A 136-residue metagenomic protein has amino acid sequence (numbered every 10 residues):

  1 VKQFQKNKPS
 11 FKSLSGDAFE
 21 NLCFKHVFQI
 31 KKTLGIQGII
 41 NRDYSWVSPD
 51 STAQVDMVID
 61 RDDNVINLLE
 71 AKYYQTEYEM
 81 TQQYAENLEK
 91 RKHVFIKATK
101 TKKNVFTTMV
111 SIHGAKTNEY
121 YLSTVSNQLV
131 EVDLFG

Functional and structural regions predicted by a protein language model:
V1-G136: A cross-kingdom feature that marks ATP-driven nucleic-acid transaction machinery
